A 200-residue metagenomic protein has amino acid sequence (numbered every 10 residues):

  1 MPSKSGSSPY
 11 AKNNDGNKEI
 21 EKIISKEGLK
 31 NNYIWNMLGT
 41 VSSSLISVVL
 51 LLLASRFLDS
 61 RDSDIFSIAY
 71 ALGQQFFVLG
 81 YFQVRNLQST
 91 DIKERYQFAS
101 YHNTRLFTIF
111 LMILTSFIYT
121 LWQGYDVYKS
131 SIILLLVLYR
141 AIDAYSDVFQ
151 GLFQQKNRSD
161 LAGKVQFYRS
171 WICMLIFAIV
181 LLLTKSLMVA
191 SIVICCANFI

Functional and structural regions predicted by a protein language model:
P2-G6, Y10, V41, L45-V48 (+4 more regions): Alpha-helical transmembrane segments of multi-pass membrane transport and lipid-handling proteins
P2-K12, S25-F82, I113, S170-M174 (+1 more regions): Signature of the first transmembrane helix
K18-L29, S55-S60, G73-F107, L152-L161: Transmembrane-helix boundary and interhelical linker motifs in polytopic inner-membrane proteins
N32, N36, S63-I65, F98-Y101 (+2 more regions): Alpha-helical transmembrane segments and their helix-entry boundary regions
V48, L52-L53, F117-I118, V148 (+2 more regions): Alpha-helical transmembrane segments of multipass membrane proteins
G73-F77, L138-D143, C196-I200: Alpha-helical transmembrane segments and their membrane-interface exit regions
S130-V137, V165-I200: Hydrophobic alpha-helical transmembrane segments
S146-S170: Substrate-agnostic recognition of the 12-TM MFS/MFS-like secondary transporter fold
